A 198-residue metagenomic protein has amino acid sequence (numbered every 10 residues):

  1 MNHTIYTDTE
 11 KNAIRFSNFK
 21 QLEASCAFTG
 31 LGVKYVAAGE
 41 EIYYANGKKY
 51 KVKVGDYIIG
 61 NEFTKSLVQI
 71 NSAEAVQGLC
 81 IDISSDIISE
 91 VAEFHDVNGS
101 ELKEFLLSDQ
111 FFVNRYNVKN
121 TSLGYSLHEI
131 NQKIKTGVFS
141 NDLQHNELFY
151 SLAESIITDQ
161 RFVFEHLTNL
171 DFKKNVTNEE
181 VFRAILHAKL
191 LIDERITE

Functional and structural regions predicted by a protein language model:
N2-F105, K135-L143: N-terminal regulatory/effector-sensing and dimerization cores that precede helix-turn-helix DNA-binding domains
K20-L22, F112, L170-K174: A short, mixed-charge helix-start or loop-turn motif at secondary-structure junctions
T29, S151, V181: Short, conserved glycine- and acidic-residue-centered signature motifs in active-site or ligand-binding loops
G99-V163: Amphipathic alpha-helical segments enriched in hydrophobic/aromatic residues interleaved with Lys/Arg
V118-G124, H128, N146, E165-E198: A short, Lys/Arg-enriched amphipathic alpha-helix from helix-turn-helix/homeodomain DNA-binding modules
